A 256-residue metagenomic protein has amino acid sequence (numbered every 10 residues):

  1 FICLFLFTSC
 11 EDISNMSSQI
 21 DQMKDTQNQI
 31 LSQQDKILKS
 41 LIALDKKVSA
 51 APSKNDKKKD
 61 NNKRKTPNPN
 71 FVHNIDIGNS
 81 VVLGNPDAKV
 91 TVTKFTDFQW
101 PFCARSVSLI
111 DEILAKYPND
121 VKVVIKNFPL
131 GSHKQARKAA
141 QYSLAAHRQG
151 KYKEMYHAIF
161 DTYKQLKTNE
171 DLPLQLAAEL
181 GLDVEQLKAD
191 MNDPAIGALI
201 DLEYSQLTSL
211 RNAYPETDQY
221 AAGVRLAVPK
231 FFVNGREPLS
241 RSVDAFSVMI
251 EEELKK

Functional and structural regions predicted by a protein language model:
F1-I2: Sec-dependent signal peptide recognition, specifically the positively charged N-region followed immediately by
F7-S9: C-terminal motif of bacterial Sec signal peptides marking the signal peptidase cleavage site
D12-Q34, L38, L44, Q175-K256: C-terminal cap of thioredoxin/glutaredoxin-like
A43-V72: N-proximal helix/coil linker or "cap" segments that precede and/or mark the start of modular domains
V72-V90, A115, T217-A221: A short beta-strand-turn-helix
A88-T91, T96, A227: Envelope-exposed proteins and targeting segments
T93, F98, A104-E179: Structural alpha/beta surface segment adjacent to cysteine/selenocysteine redox centers across thiol/disulfide enzymes
